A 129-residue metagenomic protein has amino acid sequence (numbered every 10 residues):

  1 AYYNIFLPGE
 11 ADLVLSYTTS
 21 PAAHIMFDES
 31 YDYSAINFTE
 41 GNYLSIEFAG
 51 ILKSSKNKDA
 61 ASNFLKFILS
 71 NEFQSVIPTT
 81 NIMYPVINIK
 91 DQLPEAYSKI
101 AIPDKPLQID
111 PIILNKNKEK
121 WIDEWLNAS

Functional and structural regions predicted by a protein language model:
A1-I36: Ligand-binding pocket segment of bilobal, Venus flytrap-like solute-binding proteins
Y3, L7, L15, S62-L69 (+3 more regions): Non-transmembrane alpha-helical segments in soluble domains of secreted/periplasmic/extracellular proteins
E10, T18, I25-D28, K53 (+3 more regions): Sec/Tat-exported extracytoplasmic proteins
V14, E40-G41, N57-A61, S70 (+1 more regions): Solvent-exposed, acidic/flexible segments
I36-L44: Venus flytrap/periplasmic-binding-protein-like
Y43, E47, L52-P106: Mature extracytoplasmic/periplasmic domains
P94-S129: Extracellular/periplasmic bilobal clamshell ligand-binding domains
